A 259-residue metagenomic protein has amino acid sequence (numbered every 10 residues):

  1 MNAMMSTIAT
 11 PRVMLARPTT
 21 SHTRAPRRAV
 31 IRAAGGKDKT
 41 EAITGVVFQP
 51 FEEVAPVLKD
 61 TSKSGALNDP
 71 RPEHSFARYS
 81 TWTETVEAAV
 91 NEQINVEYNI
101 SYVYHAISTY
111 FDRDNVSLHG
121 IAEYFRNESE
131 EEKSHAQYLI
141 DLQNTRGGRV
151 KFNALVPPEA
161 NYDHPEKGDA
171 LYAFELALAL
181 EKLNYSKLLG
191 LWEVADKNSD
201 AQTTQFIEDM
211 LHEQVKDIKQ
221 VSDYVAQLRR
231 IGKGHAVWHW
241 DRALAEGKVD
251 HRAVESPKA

Functional and structural regions predicted by a protein language model:
N2-A259: Iron-associated oxidoreductase/ferritin-like identity signal
